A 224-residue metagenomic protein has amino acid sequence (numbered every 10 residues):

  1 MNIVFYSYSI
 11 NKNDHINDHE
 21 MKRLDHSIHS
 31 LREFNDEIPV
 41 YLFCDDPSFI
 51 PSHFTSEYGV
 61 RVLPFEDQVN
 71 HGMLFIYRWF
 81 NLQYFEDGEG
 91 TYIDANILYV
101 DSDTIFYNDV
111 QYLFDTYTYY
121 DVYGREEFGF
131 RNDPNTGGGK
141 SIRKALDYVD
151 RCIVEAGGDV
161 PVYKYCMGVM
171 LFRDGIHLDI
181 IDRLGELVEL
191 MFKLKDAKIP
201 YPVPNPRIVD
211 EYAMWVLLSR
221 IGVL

Functional and structural regions predicted by a protein language model:
M1-N70, D87-I93, N205: N-terminal anchoring/stem segment of glycosyltransferases
Y6-Y8, L42-D45, V100-S102, N108 (+3 more regions): Short His-Asn-centered micro-motif
K22-D25, H29, F80, I208-S219: A structural signal for well-ordered alpha-helical segments within the folded catalytic domains of diverse enzymes
L31-N35, Q83-G90, F114, L218-G222: N-terminal cationic-hydrophobic initiation segments that often serve targeting/anchoring roles
P47, F85, R173-H177: Short loop segments at secondary-structure junctions
Y77-G137: GT-A fold catalytic core of metal-dependent nucleotide-sugar glycosyltransferases, centered on the diacidic
A145-V160: Short, flexible, basic/aromatic active-site loop/helix in glycosyltransferases
G157-L224: Catalytic core and acceptor-binding pocket of nucleotide-sugar-dependent glycosyltransferases
